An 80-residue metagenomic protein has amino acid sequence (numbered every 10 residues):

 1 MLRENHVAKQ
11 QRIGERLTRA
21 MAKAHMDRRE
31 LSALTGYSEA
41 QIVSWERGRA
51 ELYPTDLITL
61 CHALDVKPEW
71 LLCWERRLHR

Functional and structural regions predicted by a protein language model:
M1-A8, S44, L72-R80: Short, charged recognition helix plus adjacent turn of helix-turn-helix-like nucleic-acid-binding domains
M1-M26: A short, Lys/Arg-rich alpha-helix, primarily the initiator
E15, R19, A33, S44 (+1 more regions): DNA-binding alpha-helical recognition surfaces that contact promoter or target DNA
K23-S44: Short alpha-helical DNA-recognition segment
R47: Short, conserved catalytic or interaction motifs in soluble domains
T55-W70: DNA major-groove recognition helix of helix-turn-helix/homeodomain DNA-binding modules
